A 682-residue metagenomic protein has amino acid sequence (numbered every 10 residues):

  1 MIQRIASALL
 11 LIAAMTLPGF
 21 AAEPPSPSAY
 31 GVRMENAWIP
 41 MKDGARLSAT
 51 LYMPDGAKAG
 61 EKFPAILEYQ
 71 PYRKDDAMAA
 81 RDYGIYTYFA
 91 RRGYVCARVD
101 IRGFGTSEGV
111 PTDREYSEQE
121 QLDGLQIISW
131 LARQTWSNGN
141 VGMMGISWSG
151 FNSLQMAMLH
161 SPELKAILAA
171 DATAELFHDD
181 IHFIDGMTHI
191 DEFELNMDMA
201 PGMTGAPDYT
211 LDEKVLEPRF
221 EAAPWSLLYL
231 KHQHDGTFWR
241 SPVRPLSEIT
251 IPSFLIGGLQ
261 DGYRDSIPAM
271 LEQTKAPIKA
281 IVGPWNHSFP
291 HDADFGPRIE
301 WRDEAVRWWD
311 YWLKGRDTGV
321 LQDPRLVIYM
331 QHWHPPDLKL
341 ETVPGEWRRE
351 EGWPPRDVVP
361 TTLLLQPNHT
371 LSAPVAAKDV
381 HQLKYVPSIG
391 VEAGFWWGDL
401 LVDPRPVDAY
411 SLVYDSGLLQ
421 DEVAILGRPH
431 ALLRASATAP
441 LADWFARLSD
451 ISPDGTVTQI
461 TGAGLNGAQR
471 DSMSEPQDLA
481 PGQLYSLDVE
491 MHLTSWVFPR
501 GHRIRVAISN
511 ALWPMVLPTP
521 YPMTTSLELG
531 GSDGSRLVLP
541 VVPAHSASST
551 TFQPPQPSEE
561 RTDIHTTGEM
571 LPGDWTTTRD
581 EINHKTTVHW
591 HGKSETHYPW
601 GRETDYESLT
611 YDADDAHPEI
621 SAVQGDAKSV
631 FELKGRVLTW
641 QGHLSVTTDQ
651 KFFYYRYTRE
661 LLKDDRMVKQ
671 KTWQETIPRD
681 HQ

Functional and structural regions predicted by a protein language model:
E23-E61, D415, L419-D421, E475: N-terminal cap/lid segment of alpha/beta-hydrolase-fold proteins
G56-A132, I181-H182, P440, A446-D454 (+1 more regions): Cap/lid segment of the alpha/beta-hydrolase catalytic domain
D82-Y83, R91, Q155-E248: Accessory cap/linker subdomain of secreted extracellular hydrolases
T135-S147: Alpha/beta-hydrolase fold nucleophile elbow
M143-G145, A170, I256: Short beta-strand immediately N-terminal to the catalytic nucleophile in serine-hydrolase-like folds
I146-Q155: Glycine-rich nucleophile elbow surrounding the catalytic serine of serine-hydrolase chemistry
P224-V282: Serine-hydrolase catalytic core
I281, P290-H291, F295-L662, R666-Q682: C-terminal, loop-rich substrate-recognition/catalytic regions characterized by aromatic stacking residues
